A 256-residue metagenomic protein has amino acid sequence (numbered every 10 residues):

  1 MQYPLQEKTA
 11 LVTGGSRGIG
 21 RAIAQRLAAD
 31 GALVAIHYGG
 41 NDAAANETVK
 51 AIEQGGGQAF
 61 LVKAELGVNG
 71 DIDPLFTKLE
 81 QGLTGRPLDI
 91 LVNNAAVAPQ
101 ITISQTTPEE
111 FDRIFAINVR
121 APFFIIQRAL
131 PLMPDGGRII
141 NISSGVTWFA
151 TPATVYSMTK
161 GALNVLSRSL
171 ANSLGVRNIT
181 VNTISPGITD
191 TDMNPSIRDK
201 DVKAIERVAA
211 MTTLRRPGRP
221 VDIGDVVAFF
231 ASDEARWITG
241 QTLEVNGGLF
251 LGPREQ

Functional and structural regions predicted by a protein language model:
M1, V176, G187-T212, G252-Q256: A glycine/serine/threonine-rich, flexible loop-to-helix segment that serves as the NAD(P) cofactor-binding "lid"
T9, S16-R17: Conserved glycine-rich cofactor-binding loop
T102-I103, E110-F115, V208: Substrate-binding pocket helix/loop in short-chain dehydrogenase/reductase
I126-Q127, R168: A short, exposed helix-loop element centered on a Lys and neighboring polar residues
P131, N172-V176, R236: Alpha-helical segment proximal to the catalytic Tyr-Lys
I140-A162, S167-V176, I188-T189: Catalytic loop of short-chain dehydrogenase/reductase
A228, T239-Q256: Short C-terminal tail/terminal secondary-structure segment of NAD(P)H-dependent dehydrogenase/reductase domains
